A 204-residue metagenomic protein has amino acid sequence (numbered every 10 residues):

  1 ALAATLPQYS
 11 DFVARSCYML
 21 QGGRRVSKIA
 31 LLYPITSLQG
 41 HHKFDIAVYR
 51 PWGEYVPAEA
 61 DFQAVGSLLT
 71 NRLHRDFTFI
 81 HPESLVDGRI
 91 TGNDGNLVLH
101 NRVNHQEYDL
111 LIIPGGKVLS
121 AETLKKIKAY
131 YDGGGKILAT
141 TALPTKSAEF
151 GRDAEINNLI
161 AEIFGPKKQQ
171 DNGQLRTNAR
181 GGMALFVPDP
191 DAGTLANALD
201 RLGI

Functional and structural regions predicted by a protein language model:
A1-I204: Carbohydrate-binding surfaces of carbohydrate-active enzymes
